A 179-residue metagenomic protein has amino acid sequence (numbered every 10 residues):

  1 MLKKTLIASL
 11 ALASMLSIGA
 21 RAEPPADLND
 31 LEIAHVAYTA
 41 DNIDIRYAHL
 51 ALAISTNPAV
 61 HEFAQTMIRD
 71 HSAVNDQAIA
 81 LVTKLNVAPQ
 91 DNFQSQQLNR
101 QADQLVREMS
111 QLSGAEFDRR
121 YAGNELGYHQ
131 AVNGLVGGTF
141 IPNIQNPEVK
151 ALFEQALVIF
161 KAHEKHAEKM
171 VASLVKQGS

Functional and structural regions predicted by a protein language model:
L2-A8, I18-S179: His/Met- and acidic-residue-enriched segments that coordinate or traffic transition-metal cofactors and support
L12: C-terminal active-site/capping subdomain that shapes the small-molecule cofactor and substrate pocket of enzyme
